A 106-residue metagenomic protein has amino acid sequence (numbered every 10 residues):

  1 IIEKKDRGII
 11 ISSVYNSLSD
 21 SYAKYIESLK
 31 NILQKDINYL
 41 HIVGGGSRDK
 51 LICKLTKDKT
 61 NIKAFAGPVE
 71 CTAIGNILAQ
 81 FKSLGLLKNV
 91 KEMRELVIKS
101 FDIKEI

Functional and structural regions predicted by a protein language model:
I1-T72: Activation-segment/catalytic-loop signature of the eukaryotic protein kinase fold
Y22, F81-L86: Internal hydrophobic alpha-helix adjacent to the cofactor/substrate pocket in enzyme cavities
K30, K57, F81-K82, I98: Residue-level preference for well-ordered alpha-helical positions
R48-K50, A79, N89: Short, electropositive, low-hydrophobicity segments enriched in small/polar residues
C71-A73, L96-V97: Short C-terminal domain-edge/linker segments immediately following a structured domain
A73-K82: Short, small-residue alpha-helix embedded
L86-I106: Acidic, glycine/GT-rich loop-and beta-edge segments that sit at the periphery of enzyme/chaperone cores
